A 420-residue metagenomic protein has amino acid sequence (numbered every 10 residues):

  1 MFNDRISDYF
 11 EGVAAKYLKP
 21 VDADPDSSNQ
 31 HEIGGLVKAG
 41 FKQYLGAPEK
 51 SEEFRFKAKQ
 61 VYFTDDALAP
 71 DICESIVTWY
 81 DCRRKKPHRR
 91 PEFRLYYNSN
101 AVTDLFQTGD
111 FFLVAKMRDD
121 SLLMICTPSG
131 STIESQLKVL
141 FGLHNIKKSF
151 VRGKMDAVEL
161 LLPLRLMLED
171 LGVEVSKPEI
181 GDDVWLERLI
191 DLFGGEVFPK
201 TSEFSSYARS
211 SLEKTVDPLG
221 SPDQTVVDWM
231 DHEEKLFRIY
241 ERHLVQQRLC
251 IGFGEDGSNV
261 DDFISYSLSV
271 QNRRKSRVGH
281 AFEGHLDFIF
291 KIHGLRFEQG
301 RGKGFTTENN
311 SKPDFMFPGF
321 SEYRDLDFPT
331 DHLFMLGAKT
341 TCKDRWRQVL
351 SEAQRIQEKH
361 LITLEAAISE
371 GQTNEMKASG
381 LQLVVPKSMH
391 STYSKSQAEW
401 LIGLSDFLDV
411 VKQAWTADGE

Functional and structural regions predicted by a protein language model:
M1-P128: Long, contiguous, compositionally biased segments that the model treats as domain-scale units
G12-G35, N259-E308: Acidic-basic catalytic patches of nuclease active cores, encompassing PD-(D/E)XK and other metal-cofactor nuclease
C73-R89, L105-Q107, F111-L122, S129-I133 (+2 more regions): Charged, structured surface patches that assemble and position nucleic-acid processing machinery
S99-N100, N272-H280, M335-T340: Short, charged/polar micro-motifs that form catalytic or ligand-binding hotspots
D120-S135, E234-R248: Accessory beta->alpha helical hairpin/"wing" motif in late/C-terminal subdomains of nucleic-acid enzymes
N145-V197, E203: Glycine- and charge-enriched low-complexity intrinsically disordered segments
R188-H285: Interdomain/boundary linker segments immediately adjacent to catalytic/signaling cores
G284-D287, K291, F297-E420: Catalytic core segments in nucleotide and nucleic-acid processing enzymes
